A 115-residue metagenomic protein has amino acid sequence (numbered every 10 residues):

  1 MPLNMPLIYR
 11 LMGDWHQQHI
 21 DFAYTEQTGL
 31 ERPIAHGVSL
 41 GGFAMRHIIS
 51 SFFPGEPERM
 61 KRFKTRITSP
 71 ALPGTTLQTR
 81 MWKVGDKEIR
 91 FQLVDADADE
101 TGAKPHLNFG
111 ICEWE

Functional and structural regions predicted by a protein language model:
M1-A35: Catalytic strand-loop segment that frames the active site of acyl-thioester-processing enzymes
L40-E88: Hydrophobic beta-strand-centered segment that forms part of the acyl-chain substrate-binding groove
T68, P73-G74, Q78-E115: HotDog/MaoC-like acyl-thioester-processing domains
